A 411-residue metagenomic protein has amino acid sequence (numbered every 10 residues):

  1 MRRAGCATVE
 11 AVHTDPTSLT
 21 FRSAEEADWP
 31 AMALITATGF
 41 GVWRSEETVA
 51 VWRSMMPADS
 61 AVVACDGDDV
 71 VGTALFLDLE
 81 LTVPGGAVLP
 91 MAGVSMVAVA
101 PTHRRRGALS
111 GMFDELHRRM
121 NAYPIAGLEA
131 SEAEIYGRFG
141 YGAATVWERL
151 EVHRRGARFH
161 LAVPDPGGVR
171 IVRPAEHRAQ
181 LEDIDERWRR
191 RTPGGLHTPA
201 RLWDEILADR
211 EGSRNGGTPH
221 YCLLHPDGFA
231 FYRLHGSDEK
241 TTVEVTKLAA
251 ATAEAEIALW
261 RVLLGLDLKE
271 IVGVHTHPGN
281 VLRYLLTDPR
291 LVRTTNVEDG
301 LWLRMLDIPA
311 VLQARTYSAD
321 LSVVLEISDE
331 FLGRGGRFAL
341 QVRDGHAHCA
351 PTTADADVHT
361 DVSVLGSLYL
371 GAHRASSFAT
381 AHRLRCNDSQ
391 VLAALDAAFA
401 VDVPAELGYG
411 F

Functional and structural regions predicted by a protein language model:
M1-T17, P84, A162-F411: Intrinsically disordered, low-complexity, positively biased terminal segments
A27, L34-E47, E186-T198, D267: Helix-loop element at the rim of GNAT/NAT acetyltransferase active sites that forms part of the acceptor-substrate
G39-V83, G194-Y221, V311: Active-site rim helix/loop that mediates acceptor-substrate recognition in acyltransferases
V63, D69-D78, G93, A98 (+2 more regions): Conserved beta-strand in the GNAT
L89-P101, K240-A251: Conserved acetyl-CoA binding element of GNAT-fold acetyltransferases
V94-R118, A253-L264: Conserved acetyl-CoA-binding loop-helix of GNAT-fold acetyltransferases
F113, H117-A130, D267-P278: Conserved GNAT acetyl-CoA-binding A-motif
N121-L150, G279-T295: Conserved active-site alpha-helix within GNAT-family acetyltransferase domains
